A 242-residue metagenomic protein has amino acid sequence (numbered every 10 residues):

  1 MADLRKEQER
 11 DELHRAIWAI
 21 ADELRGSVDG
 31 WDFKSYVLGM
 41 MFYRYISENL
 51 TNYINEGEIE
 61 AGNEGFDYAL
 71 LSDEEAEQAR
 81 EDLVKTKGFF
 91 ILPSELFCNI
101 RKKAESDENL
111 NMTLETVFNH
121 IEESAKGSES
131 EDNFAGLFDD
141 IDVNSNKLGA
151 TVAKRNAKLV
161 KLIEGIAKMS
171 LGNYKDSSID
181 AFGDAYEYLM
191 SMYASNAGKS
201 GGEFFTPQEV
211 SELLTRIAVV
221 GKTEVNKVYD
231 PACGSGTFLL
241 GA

Functional and structural regions predicted by a protein language model:
M1-T223: Non-catalytic, mostly N-terminal accessory regions of nucleic-acid modification and defense proteins
E224-A232: Conserved class I S-adenosyl-L-methionine
S235-A242: Conserved SAM-binding loop of SAM-dependent methyltransferases across substrates and taxa, primarily the Class I
